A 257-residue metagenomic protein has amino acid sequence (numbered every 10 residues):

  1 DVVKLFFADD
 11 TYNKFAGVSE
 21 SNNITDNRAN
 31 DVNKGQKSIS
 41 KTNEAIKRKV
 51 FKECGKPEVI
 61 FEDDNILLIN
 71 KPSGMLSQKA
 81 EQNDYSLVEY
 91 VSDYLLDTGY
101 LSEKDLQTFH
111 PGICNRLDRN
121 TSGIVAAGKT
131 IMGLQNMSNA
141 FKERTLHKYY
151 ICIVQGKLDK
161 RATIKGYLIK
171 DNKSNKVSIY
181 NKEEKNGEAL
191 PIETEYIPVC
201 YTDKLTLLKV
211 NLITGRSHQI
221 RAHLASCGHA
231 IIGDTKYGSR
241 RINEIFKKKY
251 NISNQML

Functional and structural regions predicted by a protein language model:
D1-L257: RNA pseudouridine synthases
